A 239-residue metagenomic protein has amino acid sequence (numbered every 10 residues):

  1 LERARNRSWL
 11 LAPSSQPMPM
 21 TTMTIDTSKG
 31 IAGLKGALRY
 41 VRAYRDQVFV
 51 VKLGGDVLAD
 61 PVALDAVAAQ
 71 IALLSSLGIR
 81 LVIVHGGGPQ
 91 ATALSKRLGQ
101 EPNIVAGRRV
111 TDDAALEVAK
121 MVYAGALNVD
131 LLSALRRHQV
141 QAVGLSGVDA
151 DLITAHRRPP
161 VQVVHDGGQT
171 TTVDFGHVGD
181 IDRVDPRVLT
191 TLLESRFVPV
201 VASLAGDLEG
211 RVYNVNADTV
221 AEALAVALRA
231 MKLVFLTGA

Functional and structural regions predicted by a protein language model:
L1-E2, S8-Q16: Short, basic, low-complexity termini and linkers enriched in Ser/Thr/Gly/Pro that act as targeting/leader peptides
M18-A239: Nucleotide/pyrophosphate-binding catalytic subdomain
